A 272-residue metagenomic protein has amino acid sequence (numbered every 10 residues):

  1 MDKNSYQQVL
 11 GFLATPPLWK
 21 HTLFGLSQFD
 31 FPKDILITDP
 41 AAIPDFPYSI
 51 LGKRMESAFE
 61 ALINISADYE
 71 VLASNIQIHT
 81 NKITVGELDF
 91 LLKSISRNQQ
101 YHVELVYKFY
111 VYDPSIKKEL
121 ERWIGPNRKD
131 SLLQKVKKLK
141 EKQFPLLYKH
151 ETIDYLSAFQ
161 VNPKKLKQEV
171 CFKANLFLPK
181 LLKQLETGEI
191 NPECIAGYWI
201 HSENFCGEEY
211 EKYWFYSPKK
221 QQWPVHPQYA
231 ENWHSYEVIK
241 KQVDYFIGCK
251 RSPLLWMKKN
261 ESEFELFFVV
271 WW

Functional and structural regions predicted by a protein language model:
M1-W272: Intrinsically disordered, low-complexity Ser/Thr/Pro/Gly-rich regulatory segments
